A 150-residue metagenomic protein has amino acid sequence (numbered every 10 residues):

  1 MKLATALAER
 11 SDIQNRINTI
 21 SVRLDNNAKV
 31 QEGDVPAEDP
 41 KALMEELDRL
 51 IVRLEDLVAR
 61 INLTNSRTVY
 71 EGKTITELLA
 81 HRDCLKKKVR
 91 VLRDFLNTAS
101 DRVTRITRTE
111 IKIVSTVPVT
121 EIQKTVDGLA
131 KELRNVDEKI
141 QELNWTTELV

Functional and structural regions predicted by a protein language model:
M1-V150: Structural preference for solvent-exposed beta-strand-turn elements and adjacent flexible terminal/loop segments within
